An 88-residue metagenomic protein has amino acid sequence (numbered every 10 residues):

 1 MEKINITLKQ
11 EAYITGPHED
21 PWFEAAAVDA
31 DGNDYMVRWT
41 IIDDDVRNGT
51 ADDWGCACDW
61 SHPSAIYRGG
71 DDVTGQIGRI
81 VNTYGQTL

Functional and structural regions predicted by a protein language model:
M1-K3, Y84-L88: Short intrinsically disordered terminal tails
K3-I14: Structural detector for short beta-strands of small beta-barrel domains
I4, N33-Y35, G78-R79: Short beta-strand segments
L8, P63-I66, T87: Generic preference for hydrophobic/aromatic residues in regular secondary structure cores
T15-T74: Acidic, low-complexity, intrinsically disordered interaction modules
G75-Y84: Short A/G/S/P-biased low-complexity tracts
